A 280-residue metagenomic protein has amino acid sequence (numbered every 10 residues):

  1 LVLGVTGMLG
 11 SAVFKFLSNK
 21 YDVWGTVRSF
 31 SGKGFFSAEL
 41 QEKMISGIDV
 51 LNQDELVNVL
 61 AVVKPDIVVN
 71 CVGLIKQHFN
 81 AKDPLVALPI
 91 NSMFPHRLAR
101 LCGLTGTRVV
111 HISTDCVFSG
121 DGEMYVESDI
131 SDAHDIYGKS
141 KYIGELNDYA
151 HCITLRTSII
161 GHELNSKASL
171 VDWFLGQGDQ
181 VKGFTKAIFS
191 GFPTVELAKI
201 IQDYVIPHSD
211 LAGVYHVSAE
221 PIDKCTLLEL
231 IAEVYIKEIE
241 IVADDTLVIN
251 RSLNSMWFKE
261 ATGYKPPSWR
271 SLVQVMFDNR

Functional and structural regions predicted by a protein language model:
L1-K20: N-terminal Rossmann NAD(P)H-binding glycine-rich loop of SDR-like oxidoreductase domains
L3, T26, C71-V72, V109-D115 (+1 more regions): SDR active-site strand-loop-helix element
G25-F35, D49-V50, G73: N-terminal Rossmann-fold cofactor-binding loop
G47-I90: NAD(P)H-binding glycine-rich loop region in Rossmannoid oxidoreductase-like domains and their noncatalytic homologs
L85, P89, M93-R97, C116-L155 (+1 more regions): Catalytic helix-loop patch of NAD(P)-dependent Rossmann-fold dehydrogenases
H134, L146-F189, P193-E196, D203: NAD(P)-dependent short-chain dehydrogenase/reductase
I200-S255: Mid/C-terminal beta-alpha module of Rossmann-like enzyme folds, strongest in SDR-family dehydrogenases/epimerases
K237-R280: C-terminal amphipathic/interface module of NAD(P)-dependent oxidoreductases and related NAD-binding regulators
